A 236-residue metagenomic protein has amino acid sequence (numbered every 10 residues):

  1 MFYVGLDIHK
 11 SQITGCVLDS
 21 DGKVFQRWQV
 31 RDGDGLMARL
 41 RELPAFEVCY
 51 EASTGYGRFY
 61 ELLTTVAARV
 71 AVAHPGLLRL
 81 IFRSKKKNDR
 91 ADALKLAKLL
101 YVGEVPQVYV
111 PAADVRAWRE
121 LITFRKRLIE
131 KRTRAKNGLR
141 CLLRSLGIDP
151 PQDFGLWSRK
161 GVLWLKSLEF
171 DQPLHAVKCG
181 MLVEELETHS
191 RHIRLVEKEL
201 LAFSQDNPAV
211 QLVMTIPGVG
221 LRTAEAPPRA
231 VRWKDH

Functional and structural regions predicted by a protein language model:
M1-H236: A detector of single, family-specific signature residues that are central to catalytic or substrate-handling motifs
